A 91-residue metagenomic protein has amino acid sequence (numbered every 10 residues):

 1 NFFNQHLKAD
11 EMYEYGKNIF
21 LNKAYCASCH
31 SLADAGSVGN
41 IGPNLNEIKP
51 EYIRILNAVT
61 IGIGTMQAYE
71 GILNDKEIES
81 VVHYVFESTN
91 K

Functional and structural regions predicted by a protein language model:
N1-D10: N-terminal export/targeting leaders of redox proteins
N4-Q5, K17, N22, H30 (+2 more regions): Intrinsically disordered, low-complexity regions enriched in small/polar residues
D10-L32, E47, I61: Sequence/structural segment immediately N-terminal to covalent heme-attachment motifs in c-type and related
A35-G36: Short, non-ligating residues that shape and space the ligands of small metal-coordination modules and catalytic
G39-K91: Extracytoplasmic electron-transfer domains, predominantly the class I c-type cytochrome c fold
